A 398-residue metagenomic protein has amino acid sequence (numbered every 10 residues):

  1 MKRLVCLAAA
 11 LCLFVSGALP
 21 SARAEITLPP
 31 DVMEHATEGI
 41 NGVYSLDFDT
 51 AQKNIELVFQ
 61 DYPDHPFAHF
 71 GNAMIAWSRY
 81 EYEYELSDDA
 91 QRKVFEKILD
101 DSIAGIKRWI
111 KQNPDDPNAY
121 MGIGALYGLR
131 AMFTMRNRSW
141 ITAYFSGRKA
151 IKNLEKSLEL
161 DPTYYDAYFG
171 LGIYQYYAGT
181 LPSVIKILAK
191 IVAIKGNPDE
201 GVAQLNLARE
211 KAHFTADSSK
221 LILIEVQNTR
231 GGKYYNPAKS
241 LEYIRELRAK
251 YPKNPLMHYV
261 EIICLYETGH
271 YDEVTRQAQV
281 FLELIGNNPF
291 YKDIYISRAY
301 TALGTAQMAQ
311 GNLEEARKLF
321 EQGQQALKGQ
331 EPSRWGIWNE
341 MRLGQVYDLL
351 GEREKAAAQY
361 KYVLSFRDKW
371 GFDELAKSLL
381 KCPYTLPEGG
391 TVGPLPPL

Functional and structural regions predicted by a protein language model:
A8-G17: Bacterial N-terminal signal peptides
I26-E34, G42-I55, D64, N72-T163 (+1 more regions): Short coil/linker segments at helix-helix boundaries
T37, G71, S78, G122 (+9 more regions): "A position-specific structural signal for the A-helix of alpha-solenoid helical repeats
Q60, I151-K152, E159, A203 (+5 more regions): Amphipathic alpha-helical segments of tetratricopeptide repeats
H65, D116, Y164, T215-A216 (+4 more regions): Residue-level recognition of tetratricopeptide repeat
A68, A119, A167, S218-S219 (+6 more regions): TPR alpha-solenoid repeat register
S78-A90, A178-I187, R230-Y235, Y271 (+3 more regions): Alpha-helical linker/edge segments of TPR/alpha-solenoid repeat scaffolds and analogous pre-/post-domain helices
I151, E155, A193-R209, E321 (+2 more regions): TPR/TPR-like (Sel1-like) alpha-helical repeat modules
